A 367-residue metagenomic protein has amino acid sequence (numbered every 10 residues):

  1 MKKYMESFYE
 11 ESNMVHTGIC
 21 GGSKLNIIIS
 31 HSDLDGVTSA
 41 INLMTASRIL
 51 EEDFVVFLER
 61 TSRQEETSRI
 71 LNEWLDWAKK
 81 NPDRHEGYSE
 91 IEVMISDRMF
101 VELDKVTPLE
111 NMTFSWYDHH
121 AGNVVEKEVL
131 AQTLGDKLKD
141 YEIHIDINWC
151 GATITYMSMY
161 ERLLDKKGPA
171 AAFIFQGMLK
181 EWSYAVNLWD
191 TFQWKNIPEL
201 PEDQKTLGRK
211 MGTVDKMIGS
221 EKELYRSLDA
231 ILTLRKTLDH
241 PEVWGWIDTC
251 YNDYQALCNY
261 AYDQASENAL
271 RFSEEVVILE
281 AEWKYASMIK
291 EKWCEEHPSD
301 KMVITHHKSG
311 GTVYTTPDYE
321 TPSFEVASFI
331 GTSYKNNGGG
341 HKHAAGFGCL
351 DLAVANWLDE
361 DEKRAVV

Functional and structural regions predicted by a protein language model:
M1-T206, G212, Y260-Q264, A269-V367: Replace "Mg2+/Mn2+-dependent" with "divalent metal-dependent
P198, K210-D253: Long, charge-rich alpha-helical interaction segments
